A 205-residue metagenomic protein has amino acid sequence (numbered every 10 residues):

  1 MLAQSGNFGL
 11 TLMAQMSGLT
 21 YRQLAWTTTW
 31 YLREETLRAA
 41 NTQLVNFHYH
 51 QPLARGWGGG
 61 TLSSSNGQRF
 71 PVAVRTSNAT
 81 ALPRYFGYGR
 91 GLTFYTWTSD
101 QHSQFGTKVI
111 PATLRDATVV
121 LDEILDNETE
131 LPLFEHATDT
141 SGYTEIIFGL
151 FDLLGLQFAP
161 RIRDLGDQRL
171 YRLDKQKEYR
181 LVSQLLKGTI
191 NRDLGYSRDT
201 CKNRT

Functional and structural regions predicted by a protein language model:
M1-M16: Structured, charged N-terminal subsegments at the starts of enzyme catalytic cores and at intra-chain domain/subunit
M1-Q4, V74-A81, H102-T107: Short, mixed-charge, low-aromatic patches
Q15-P52, P83-T200: Catalytic or ion-translocation cores adjacent to nucleophile or general acid/base/metal-coordination motifs in diverse
V45-T80: Structured nucleic-acid-interacting core domains from mobile-element enzymes and related host factors, especially RNase
R204-T205: Charge-patterned, long linear interaction tracts outside catalytic cores
